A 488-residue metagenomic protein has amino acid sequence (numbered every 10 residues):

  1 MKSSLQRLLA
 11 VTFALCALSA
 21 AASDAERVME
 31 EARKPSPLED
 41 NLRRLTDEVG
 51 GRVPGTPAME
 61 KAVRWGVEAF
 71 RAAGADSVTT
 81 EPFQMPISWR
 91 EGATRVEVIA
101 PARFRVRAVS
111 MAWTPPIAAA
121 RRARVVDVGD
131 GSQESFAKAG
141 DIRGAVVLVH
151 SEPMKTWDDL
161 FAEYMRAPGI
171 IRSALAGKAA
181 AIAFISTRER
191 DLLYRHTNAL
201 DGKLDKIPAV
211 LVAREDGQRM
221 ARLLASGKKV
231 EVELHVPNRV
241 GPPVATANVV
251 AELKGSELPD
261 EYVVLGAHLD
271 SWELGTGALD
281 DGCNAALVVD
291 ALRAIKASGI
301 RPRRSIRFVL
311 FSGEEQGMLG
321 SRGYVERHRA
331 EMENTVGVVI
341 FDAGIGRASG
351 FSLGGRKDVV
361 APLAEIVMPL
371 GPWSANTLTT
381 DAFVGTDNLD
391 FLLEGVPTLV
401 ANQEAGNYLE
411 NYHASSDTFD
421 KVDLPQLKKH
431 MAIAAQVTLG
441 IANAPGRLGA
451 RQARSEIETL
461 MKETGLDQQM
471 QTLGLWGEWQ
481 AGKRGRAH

Functional and structural regions predicted by a protein language model:
D24-A25, R105-A139, A199-A278, D290-A297 (+1 more regions): Soluble metallo-hydrolase cores and metallopeptidase-like ectodomains found primarily in the secretory/periplasmic
D24-T56, F83, L193-N198, D270 (+2 more regions): N-terminal capping segment at the start of a domain
E26-R33, D47-P57, A123-D127, K155-I171 (+7 more regions): Second-shell loop/turn segments in exported
R33, R103, L258, F311-N411 (+1 more regions): Metal-dependent peptidase/peptidase-like ectodomains
D40, L204, R293-L319: Short helix-loop-beta-strand segments that form the rim/entrance of peptidase-like active sites
R43, D47-V146, E152-K155: Noncatalytic luminal/extracellular "stalk/propeptide" segments of secretory-pathway proteins
T56, R107-P208, T276, T377: Extracellular/luminal Protease-associated
A209, R293, L409-G474, K483-H488: His/Asp/Glu-rich mid-to-C-terminal helical/loop segments that flank catalytic regions of hydrolases
